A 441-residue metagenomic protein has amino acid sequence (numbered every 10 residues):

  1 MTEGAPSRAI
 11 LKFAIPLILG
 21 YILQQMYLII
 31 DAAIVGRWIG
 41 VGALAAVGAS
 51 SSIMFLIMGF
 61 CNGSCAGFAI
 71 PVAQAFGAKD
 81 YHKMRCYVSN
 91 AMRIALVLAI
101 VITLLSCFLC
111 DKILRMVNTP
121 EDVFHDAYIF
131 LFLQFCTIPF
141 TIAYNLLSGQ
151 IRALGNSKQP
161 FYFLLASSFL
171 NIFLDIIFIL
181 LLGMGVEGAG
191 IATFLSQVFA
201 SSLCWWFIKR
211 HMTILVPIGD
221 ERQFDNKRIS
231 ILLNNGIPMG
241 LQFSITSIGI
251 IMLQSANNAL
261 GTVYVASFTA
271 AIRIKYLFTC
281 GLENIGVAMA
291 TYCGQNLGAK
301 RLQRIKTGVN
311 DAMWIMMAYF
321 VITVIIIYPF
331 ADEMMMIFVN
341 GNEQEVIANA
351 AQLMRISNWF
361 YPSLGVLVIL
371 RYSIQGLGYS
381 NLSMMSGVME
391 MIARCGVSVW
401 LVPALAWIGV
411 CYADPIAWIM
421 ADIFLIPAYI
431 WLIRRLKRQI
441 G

Functional and structural regions predicted by a protein language model:
M1-A14, V72-T137, L181-I237, C293-F360 (+1 more regions): Short alpha-helical transmembrane segments in multi-pass integral membrane proteins
T2-W38, S52-G67, P71, L96-T103 (+5 more regions): N-terminal transmembrane alpha-helices
K12-D31, L133, Y144, S167 (+5 more regions): Transmembrane helical elements of multi-pass membrane transporters/channels
M26-L44, L114-E121, I177-M184, S244-L277 (+3 more regions): Helix-terminus/linker motif at the lipid-water interface of multi-pass membrane proteins
V35-F55, E121-D126, V186-E187, R228-N235 (+5 more regions): Interfacial/gating helices of multi-pass transporter permease domains
L44-L104, T141-P160, S267-A331, L364-S386: Small-residue-rich hydrophobic transmembrane alpha-helices
L56-G59, N171-I176, S201-W205, L277-C280 (+3 more regions): Hydrophobic transmembrane alpha-helices of multi-pass small-molecule transporters
C65, L133-R152, P160-S168, A189-S202 (+4 more regions): Short runs within selected transmembrane alpha-helices of multi-pass transporters and secretion channels
